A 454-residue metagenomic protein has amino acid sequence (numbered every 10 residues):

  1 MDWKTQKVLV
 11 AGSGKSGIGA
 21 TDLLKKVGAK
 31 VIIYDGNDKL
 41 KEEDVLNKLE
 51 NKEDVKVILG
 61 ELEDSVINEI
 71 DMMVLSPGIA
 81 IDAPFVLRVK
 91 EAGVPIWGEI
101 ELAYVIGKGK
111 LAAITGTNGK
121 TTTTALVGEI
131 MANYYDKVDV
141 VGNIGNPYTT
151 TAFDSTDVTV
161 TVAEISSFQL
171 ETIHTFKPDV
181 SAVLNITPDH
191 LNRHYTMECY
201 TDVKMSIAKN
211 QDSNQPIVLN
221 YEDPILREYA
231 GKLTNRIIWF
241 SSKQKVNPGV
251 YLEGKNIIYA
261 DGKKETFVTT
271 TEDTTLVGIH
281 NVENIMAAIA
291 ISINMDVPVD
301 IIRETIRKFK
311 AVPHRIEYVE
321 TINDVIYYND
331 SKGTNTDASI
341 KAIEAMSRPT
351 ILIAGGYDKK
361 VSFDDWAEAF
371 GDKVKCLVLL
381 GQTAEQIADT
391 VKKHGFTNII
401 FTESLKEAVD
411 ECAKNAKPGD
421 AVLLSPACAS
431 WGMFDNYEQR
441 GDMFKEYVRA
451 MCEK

Functional and structural regions predicted by a protein language model:
M1-A113, R307, P313-E317, K393 (+2 more regions): Short, basic phosphate-binding NTP loop
D2-K7, G17-V27, K137, T269-V374: Nucleotide phosphate-binding/pyrophosphate-handling subdomain across enzymes that bind or process nucleotide phosphates
K7, L23-K26, D64-N68, P77-Y221 (+4 more regions): Phosphate-binding loop of NTP-binding sites
G14, N37, I144, E222-D223 (+2 more regions): Residues in the short beta-alpha loop(s) of Rossmann-like NAD(P)-binding domains
L24, M73, I114, N143 (+11 more regions): Residue-level signal for inorganic ion chemistry
K30-N37, V218-Y221, I353-A354, K373-Q382: Short internal beta-strands
L46-L49, D364-D420, K454: C-terminal helical cap/extension that packs against the catalytic core of soluble nucleotide-cofactor enzymes
G60-E61, W97-E101, T234-L252, T305-R307 (+2 more regions): Beta-strand->loop->alpha-helix junctions that form or flank phosphate-binding loops in nucleotide-handling enzymes
